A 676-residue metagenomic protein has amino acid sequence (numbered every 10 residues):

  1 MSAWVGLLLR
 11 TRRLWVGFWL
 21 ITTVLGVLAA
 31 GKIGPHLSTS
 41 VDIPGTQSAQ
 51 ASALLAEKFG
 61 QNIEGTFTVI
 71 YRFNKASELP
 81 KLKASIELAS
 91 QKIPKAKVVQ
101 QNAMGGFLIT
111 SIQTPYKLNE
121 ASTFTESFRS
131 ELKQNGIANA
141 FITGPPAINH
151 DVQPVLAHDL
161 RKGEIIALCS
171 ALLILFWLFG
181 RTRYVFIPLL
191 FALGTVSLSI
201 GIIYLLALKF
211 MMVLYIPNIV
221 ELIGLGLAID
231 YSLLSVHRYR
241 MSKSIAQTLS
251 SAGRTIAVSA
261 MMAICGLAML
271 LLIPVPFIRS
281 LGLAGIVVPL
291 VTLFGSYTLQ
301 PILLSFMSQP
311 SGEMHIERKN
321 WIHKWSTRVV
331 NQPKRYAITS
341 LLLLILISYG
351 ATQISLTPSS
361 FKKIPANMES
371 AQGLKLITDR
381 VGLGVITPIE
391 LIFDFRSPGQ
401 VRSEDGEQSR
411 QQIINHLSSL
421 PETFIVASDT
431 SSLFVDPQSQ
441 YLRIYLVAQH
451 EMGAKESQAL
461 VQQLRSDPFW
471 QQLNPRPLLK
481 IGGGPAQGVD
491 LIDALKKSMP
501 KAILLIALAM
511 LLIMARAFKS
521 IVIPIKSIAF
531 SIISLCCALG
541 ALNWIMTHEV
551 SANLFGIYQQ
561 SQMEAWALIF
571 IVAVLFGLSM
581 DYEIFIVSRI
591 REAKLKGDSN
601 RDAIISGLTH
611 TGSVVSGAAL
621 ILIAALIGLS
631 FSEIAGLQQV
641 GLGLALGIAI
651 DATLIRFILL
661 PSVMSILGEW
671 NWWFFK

Functional and structural regions predicted by a protein language model:
M1-P35, A96, Y116-L356, R476-P477 (+1 more regions): Membrane-embedded transmembrane helical bundles of large multi-pass transporters/channels
L20-I21, T68, L341-L342, I389-I392: Short coil/turn segments at secondary-structure boundaries
H36-T39, S359-F361: Short hinge/gating elements
G45-T66, R72-N149, L356-L554, Q562: Structured non-transmembrane domains adjacent to transmembrane bundles in polytopic membrane proteins
